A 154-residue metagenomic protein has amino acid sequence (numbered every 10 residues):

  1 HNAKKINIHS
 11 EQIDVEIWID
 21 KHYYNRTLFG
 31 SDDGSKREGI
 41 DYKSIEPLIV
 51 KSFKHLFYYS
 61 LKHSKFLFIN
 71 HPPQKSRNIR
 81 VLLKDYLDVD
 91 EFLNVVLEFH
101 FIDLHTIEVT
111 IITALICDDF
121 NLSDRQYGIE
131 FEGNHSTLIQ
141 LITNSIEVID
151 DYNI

Functional and structural regions predicted by a protein language model:
H1-I154: Ribonuclease/tRNase effector modules and their secretory precursors
